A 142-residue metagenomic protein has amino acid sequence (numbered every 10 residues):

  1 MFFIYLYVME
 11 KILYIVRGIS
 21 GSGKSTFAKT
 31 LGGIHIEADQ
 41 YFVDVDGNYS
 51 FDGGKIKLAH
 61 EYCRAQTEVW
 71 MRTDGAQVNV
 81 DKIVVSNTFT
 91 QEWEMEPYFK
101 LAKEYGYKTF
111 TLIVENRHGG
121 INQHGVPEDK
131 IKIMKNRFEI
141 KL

Functional and structural regions predicted by a protein language model:
M1-V8: Short, Lys/Arg-enriched N-terminal segments with co-localized hydrophobic residues within the first ~10-30 amino acids
E10-L13, N79-D81: Pre-Walker A (Motif I) flank of P-loop NTPase domains
V16: Hydrophobic anchor at the beta1->P-loop junction of P-loop NTPases
S20: The conserved Walker
G23: Conserved glycine(s) of the Walker
F27: Hydrophobic positions on the alpha1 helix immediately C-terminal to the Walker A/P-loop
H35-V45: Short beta-strand-centered segment that lines the nucleotide-binding/catalytic pocket of NTP-utilizing
G54, Q66-N79, T88-L142: Replace "adjacent to P-loop NTPase cores in ATP/GTP-dependent enzymes" with "adjacent to NTP-binding cores
